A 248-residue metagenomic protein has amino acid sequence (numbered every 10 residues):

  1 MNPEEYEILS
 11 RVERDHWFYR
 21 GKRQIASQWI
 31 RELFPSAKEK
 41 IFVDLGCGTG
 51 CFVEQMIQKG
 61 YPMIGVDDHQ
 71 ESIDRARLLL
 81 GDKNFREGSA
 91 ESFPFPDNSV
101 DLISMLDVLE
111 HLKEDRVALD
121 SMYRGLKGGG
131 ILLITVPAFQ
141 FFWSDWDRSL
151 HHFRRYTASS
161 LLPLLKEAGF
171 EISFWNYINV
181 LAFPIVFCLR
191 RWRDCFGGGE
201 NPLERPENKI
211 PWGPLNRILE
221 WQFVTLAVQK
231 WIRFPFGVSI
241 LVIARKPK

Functional and structural regions predicted by a protein language model:
M1-D97, L102-L106, V117-L119, T225 (+2 more regions): Conserved N-terminal segment of class I S-adenosyl-L-methionine
S10-E13, L132-R154, A158-K166: Short, glycine-/aromatic-enriched active-site segment of Class I SAM-dependent methyltransferases
I57-Q58, G81, K113, K127 (+1 more regions): Short conserved AdoMet
F93-F95, L112, Y156: Helix-loop segment at the mouth of the active site in Rossmann-fold oxidoreductases, especially SDR/KR enzymes
L106-L109, T135: Residues lining the SAM
R116-I131: A short glycine-rich, Lys/Arg-flanked "PGG" loop and its adjoining helix->strand segment in the class I
F170-V180: Conserved S-adenosyl-L-methionine
A182-K248: A C-terminal cap/extension of S-adenosyl-L-methionine-dependent methyltransferases that defines the acceptor-substrate
